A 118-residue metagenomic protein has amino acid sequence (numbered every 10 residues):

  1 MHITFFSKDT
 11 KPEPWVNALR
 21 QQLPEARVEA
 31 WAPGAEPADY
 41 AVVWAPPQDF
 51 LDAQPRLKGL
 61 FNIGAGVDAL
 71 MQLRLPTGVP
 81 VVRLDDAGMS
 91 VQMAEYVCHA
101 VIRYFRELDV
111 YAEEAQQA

Functional and structural regions predicted by a protein language model:
M1-D39: N-terminal glycine-/charge-rich "phosphate-binding" loop or analogous flexible N-terminal tail
D39-Q116: Phosphate/diphosphate ligand-binding glycine-rich loop within oxidoreductases
